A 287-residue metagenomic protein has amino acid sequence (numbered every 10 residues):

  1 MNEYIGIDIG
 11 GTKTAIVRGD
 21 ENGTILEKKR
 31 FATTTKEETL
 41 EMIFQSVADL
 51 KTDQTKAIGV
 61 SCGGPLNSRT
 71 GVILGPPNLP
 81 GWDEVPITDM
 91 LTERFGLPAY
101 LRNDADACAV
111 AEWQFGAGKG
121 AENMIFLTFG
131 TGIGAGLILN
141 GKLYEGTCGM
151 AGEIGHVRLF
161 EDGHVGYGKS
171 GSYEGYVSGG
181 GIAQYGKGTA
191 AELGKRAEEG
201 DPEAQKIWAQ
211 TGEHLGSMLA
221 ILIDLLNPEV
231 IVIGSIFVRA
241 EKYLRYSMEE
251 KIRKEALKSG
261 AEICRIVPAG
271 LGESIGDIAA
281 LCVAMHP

Functional and structural regions predicted by a protein language model:
M1-A57, N67-V72, T88-L97, A111-A121 (+1 more regions): ATP-binding/phosphotransfer module of carbohydrate and carboxylate kinases, centering on a glycine-rich
K28-F31, P77, T147: Short hydrophobic alpha-helix segments
T33-T34, G81-W82, A151-E153: A short acidic/small-residue loop/turn micro-motif
G63-L66, G130-G132, F237-V238: Short glycine-rich anion-binding loops that position phosphate/pyrophosphate groups of nucleotides and phosphorylated
I73-E84: A charged helix-plus-loop insertion that forms the helical arch/lid used to bind and gate nucleic-acid substrates
A99-N103: General beta-strand structural signal in soluble alpha/beta enzymes
K119-Y173: Glycine-rich phosphate-binding loop of actin/hexokinase-like ATP-binding domains
